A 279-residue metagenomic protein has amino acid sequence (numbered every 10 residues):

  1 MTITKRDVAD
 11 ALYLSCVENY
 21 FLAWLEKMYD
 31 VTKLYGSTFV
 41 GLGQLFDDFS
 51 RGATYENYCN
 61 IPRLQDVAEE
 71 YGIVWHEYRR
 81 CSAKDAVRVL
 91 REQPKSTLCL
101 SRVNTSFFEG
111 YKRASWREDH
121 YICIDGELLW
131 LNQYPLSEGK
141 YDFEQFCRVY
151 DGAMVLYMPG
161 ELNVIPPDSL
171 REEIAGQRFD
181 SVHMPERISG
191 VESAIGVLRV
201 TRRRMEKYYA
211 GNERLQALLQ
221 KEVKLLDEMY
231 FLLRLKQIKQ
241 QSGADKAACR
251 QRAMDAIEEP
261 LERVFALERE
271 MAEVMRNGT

Functional and structural regions predicted by a protein language model:
M1-T4, N277-T279: Short, Lys/Arg-enriched, disordered terminal segments
T2-K27, G36-E161: Conserved active-site-adjacent core of cysteine acyl-enzyme catalytic domains
A11, V164, E192, A247 (+2 more regions): Charge-dense, low-complexity intrinsically disordered segments
L25-Y35, E206-N212: Short helix-capping/linker segments at secondary-structure and domain boundaries
A83-A86, P167-L170, R250: Short amphipathic alpha-helical segments that mediate assembly, nucleic-acid/protein binding, or membrane association
V87, R91, I122-I124, L128-N132 (+6 more regions): Structured N-terminal alpha/beta-domain signature that marks small ligand/cofactor-binding or signaling modules
L128-G211: Noncatalytic regulatory segments and standalone regulatory/sensor domains
K207-T279: Charged, long alpha-helical assembly modules
